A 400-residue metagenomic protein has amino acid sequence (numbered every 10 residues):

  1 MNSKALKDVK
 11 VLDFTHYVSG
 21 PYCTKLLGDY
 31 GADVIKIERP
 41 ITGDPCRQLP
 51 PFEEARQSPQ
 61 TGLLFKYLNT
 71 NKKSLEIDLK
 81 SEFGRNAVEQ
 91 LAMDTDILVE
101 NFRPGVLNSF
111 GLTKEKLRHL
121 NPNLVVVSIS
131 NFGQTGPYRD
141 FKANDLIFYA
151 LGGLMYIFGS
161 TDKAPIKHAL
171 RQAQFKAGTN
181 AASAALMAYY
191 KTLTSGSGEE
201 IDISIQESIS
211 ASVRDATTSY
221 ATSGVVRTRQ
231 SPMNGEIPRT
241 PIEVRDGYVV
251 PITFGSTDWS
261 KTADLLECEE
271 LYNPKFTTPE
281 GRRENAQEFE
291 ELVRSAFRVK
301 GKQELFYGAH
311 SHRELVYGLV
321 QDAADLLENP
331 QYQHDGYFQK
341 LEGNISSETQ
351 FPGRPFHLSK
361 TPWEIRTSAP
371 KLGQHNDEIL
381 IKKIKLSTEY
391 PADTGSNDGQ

Functional and structural regions predicted by a protein language model:
M1-S197, G224, K371, D377-Q400: N-terminal helix-loop segment corresponding to the beta1-alpha1 unit of nucleotide/adenylate-binding folds
M1-V9, E243-V244, D325-Q400: Terminal low-complexity tails and localization/encapsulation signals of metabolic enzymes
V34-I37, S311-D325, L386-Y390: Short, well-structured beta-strand/strand-turn elements
I41, F132-G133, I205-S210, D246-Y248 (+3 more regions): Glycine-rich beta-alpha junction loops
Q134, D162-Q172, L193-I209, R229-P232 (+2 more regions): Conserved Rossmann-fold dehydrogenase catalytic segment
P165-K176, R229-M233, I237-R239, Y248-V250 (+2 more regions): A short glycine-threonine-serine/GTX helix/turn-capping micro-motif
G178-E199, A211, D215-A221, A263-E270: Oxidoreductase and adenylate-handling cofactor-binding alpha/beta cores
I237-R313, Y317: Aromatic-enriched alpha-helical interface/lid elements that frame and gate functional surfaces
